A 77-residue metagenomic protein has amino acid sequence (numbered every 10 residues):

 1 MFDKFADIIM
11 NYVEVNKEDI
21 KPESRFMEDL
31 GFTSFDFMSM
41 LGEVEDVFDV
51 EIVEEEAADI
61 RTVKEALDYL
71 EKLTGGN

Functional and structural regions predicted by a protein language model:
M1, I8, P22, E28-T33 (+1 more regions): A general marker of short, structured functional hotspots
M1-E18, T74-N77: Thiotemplate assembly-line natural product biosynthesis machinery
F2-A6, L41, V63-L67, E71: An amphipathic alpha-helix signature
Y12-G31, V47-D59: Phosphopantetheine carrier-protein modules
D36: Two-component histidine kinase catalytic core, primarily the HATPase_c
F48-N77: C-terminal structural segments of small proteins and small subunits
